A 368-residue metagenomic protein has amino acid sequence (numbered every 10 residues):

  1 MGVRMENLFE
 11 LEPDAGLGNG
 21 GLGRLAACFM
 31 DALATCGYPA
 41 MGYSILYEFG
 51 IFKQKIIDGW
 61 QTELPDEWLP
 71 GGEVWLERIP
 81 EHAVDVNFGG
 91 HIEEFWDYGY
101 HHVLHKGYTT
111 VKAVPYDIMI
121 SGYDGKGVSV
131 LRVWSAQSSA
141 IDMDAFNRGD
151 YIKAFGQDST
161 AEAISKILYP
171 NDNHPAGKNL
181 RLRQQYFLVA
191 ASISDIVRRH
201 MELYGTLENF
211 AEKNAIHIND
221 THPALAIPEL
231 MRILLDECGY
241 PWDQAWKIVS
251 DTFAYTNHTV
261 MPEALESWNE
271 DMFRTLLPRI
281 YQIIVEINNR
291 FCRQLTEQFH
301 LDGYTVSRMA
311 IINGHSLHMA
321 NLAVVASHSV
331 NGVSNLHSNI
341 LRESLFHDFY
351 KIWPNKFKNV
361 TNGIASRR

Functional and structural regions predicted by a protein language model:
M1-R368: A conserved ligand/cofactor-binding region detector
